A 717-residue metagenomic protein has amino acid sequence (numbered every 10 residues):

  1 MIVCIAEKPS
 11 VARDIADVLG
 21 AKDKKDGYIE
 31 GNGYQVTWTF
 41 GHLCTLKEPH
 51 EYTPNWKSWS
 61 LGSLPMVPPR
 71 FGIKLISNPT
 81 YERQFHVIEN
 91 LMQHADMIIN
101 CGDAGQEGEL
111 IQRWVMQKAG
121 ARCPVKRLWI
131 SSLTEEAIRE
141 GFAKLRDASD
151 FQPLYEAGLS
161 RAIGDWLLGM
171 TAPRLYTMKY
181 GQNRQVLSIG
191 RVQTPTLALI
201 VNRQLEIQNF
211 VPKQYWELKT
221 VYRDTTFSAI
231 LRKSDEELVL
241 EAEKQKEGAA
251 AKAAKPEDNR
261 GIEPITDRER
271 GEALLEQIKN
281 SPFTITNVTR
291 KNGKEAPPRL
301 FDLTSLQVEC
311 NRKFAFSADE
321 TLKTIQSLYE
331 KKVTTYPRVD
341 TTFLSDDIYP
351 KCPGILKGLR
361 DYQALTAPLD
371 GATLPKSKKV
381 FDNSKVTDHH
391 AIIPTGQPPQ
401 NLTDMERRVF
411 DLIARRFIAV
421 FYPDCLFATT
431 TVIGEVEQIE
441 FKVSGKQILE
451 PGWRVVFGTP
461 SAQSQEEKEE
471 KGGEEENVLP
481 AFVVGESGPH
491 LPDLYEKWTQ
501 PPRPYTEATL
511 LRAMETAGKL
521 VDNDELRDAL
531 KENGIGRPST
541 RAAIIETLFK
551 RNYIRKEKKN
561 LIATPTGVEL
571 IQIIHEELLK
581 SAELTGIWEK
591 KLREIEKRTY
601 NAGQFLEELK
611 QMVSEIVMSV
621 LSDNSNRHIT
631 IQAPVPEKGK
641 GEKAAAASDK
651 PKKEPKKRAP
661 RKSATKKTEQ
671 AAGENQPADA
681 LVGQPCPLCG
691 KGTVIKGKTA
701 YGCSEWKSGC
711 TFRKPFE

Functional and structural regions predicted by a protein language model:
M1, I99-A104, N183-V186, R290-R299 (+4 more regions): Conserved short loop/turn motifs at secondary-structure junctions
M1-W166, M170, I265: Intrinsically disordered, low-complexity regulatory segments
I2-V3, Y81, K118, N209 (+5 more regions): Basic, low-complexity terminal or inter-domain segments flanking catalytic cores
F71-I98, L199-I200, E309-C310, L412-I418 (+1 more regions): Phosphate-interacting basic helix/loop segments used at nucleotide- and nucleic-acid interfaces
Q93-H94, E135-Y222, K291-K294: C-terminal or mid-to-C-terminal helical accessory/interaction module adjacent to the motor/catalytic core
K179-S188, I200-T266, K313: C-terminal helical "lid" subdomain and adjoining coupling/linker elements of P-loop NTPases
E247-R299: Metal- or metallocofactor-binding catalytic centers and their adjacent structured scaffolds across diverse enzyme
